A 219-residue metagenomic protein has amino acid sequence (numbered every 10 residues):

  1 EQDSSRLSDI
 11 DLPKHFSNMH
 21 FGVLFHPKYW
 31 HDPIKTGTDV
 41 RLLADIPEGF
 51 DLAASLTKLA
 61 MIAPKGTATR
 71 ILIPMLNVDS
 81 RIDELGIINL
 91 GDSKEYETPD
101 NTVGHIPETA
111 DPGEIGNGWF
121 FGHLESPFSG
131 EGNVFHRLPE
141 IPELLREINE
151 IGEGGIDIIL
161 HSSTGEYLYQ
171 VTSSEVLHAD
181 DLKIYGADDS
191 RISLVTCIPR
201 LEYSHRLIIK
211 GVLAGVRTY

Functional and structural regions predicted by a protein language model:
Q2-Y219: Solvent-exposed, non-transmembrane regions of membrane-associated and secreted proteins
